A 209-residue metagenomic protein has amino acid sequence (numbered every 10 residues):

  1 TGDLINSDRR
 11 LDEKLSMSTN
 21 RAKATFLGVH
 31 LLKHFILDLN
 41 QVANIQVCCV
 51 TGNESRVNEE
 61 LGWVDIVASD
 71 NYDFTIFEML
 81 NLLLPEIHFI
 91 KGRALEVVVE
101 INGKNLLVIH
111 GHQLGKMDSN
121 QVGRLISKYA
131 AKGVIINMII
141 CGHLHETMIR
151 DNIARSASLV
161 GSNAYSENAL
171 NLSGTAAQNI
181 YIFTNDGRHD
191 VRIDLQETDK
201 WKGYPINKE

Functional and structural regions predicted by a protein language model:
T1-L82: Core catalytic region of metal-dependent phosphoesterases/phosphodiesterases, especially metallo-beta-lactamase-like
L37-Q41, E100, A130-A131: Short, surface-exposed basic-aromatic patches at helix termini and helix-loop junctions that form
I66-F74, E78-A94, N102-L107, H112-K208: Conserved beta-sheet core of the metallophosphoesterase superfamily
